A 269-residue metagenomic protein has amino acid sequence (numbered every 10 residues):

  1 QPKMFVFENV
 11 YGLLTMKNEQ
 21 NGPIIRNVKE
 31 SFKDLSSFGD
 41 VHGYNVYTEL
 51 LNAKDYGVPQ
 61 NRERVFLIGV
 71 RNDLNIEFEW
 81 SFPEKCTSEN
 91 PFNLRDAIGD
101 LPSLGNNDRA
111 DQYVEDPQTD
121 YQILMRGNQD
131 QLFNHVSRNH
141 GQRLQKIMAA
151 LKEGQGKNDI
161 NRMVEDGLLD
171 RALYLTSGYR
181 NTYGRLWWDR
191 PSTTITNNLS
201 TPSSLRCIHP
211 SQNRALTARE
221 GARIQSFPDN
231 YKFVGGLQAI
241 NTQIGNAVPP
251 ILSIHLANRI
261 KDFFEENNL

Functional and structural regions predicted by a protein language model:
Q1-L173: Class I S-adenosyl-L-methionine
Q118-L269: C-terminal target-recognition/interaction regions appended to catalytic cores
